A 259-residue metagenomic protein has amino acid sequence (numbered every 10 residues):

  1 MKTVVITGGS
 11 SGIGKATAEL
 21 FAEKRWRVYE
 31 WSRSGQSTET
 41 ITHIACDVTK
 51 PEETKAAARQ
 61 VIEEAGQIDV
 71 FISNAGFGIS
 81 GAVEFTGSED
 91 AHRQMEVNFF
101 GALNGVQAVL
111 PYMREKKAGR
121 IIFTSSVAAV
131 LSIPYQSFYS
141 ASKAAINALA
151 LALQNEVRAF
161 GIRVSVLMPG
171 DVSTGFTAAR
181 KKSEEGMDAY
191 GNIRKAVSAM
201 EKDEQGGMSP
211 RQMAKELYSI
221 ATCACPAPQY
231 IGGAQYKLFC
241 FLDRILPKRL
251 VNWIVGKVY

Functional and structural regions predicted by a protein language model:
S10, A18: N-terminal Rossmann NAD(P)H-binding glycine-rich loop of SDR-like oxidoreductase domains
K24-E39: Conserved glycine-rich Rossmann-like NAD(P)H-binding loop of the short-chain dehydrogenase/reductase
C46-A56, S88: The beta1-alpha1 cofactor-binding region of Rossmann-like NAD(H)/NADP(H)-dependent oxidoreductases
A82-V83, D90-H92: Substrate-binding pocket helix/loop in short-chain dehydrogenase/reductase
V106, S142-A145: Active-site helix of classical SDR
S126: Residue(s) in the substrate-gating loop at a strand-loop-helix junction that position the organic substrate next
A159-A227: SDR active-site lid
